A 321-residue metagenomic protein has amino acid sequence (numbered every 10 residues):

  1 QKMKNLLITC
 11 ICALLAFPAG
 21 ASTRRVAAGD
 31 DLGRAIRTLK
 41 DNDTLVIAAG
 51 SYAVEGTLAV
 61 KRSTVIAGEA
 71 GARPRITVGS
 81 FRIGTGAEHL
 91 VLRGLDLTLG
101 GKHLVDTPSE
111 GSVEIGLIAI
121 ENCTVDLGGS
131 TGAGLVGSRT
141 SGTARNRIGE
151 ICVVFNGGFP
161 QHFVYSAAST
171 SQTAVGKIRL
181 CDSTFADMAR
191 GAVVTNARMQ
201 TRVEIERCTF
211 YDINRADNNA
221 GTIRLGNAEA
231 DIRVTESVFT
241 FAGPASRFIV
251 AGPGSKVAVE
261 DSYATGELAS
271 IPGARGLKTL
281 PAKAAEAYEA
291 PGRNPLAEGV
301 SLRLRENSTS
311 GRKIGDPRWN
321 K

Functional and structural regions predicted by a protein language model:
K4-C10: Sec-dependent signal peptide recognition, specifically the positively charged N-region followed immediately by
C12-G20: Hydrophobic h-region of N-terminal signal peptides that target proteins for export in Gram-negative bacteria
S22-G29, A49, V54-E55, K61-D106 (+1 more regions): Right-handed parallel beta-helix/beta-spiral solenoid domain characteristic of secreted/periplasmic
D43-V46, V250-K321: Acidic, glycine- and Ser/Thr-rich low-complexity intrinsically disordered tracts in extracellular/secreted proteins
T57-V60, P74-G86, K102-V113, T131-T143 (+5 more regions): Glycine-rich beta-solenoid repeat tracts in large extracellular/virion proteins
E88-L99, E114-G128, G142-S166, T173-R190 (+6 more regions): Right-handed parallel beta-helix
